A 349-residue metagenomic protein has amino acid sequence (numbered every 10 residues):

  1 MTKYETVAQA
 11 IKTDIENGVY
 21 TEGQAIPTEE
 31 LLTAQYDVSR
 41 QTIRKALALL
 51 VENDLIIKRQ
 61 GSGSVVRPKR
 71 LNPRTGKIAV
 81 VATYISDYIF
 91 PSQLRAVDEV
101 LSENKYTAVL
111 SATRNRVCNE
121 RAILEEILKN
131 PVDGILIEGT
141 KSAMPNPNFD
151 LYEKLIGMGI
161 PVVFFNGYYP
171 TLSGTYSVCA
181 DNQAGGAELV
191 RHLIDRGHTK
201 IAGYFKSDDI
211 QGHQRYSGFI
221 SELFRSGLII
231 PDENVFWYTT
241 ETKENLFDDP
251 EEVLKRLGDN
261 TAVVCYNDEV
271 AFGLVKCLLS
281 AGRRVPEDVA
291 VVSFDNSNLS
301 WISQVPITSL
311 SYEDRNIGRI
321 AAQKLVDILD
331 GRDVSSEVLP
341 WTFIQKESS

Functional and structural regions predicted by a protein language model:
M1-R74: N-terminal helix-turn-helix DNA-binding module of bacterial transcription factors
Q9-T13, T21, R67, L71-R191 (+1 more regions): Alpha-helical recognition/docking segments in bacterial nutrient-uptake and carbohydrate-utilization systems
A10, P250-S349: Flexible loop/turn connectors
A79-V80, V132-K141, V163, A202-F205 (+2 more regions): Periplasmic-binding protein-like
Y88-E103, G185-E188, Q211-I229, G273 (+1 more regions): Short, solvent-exposed amphipathic alpha-helices that sit in or adjacent to ligand/effector-binding or catalytic
S102-A112, G203, E222-E244: Short beta-strand elements in bilobed, periplasmic/extracellular small-molecule ligand-binding domains
S173-G203, S221, E244-E251, A271 (+1 more regions): Hydrophobic alpha-helical segments within soluble ligand-binding/sensing domains
A187-L228, S336-S348: An alpha-beta-alpha
